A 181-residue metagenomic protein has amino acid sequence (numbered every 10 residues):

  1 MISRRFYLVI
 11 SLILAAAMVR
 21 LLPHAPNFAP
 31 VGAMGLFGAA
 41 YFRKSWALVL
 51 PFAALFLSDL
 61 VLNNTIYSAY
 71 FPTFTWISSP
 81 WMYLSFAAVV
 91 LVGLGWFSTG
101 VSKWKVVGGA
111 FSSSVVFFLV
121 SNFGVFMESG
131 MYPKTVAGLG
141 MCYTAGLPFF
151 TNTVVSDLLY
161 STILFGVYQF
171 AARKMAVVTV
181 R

Functional and structural regions predicted by a protein language model:
M1-S3, K174-R181: Short, charged juxtamembrane terminal tails flanking transmembrane helices
M1-Y41, W46-V49: Hydrophobic transmembrane alpha-helices
F6-S11, L48-V49, P80-L84, V107-F111 (+2 more regions): Hydrophobic alpha-helical transmembrane segments
I13-L22, A53-T65, S114-F123: Aromatic-anchored segments of alpha-helical transmembrane domains
M18, F37-S45, L91-G100, V167-M175: Structural signal for the C-terminal ends of transmembrane alpha-helices and the immediately following loop
V31-G35, A69-P80, L139-Y143: Non-cytosolic membrane-interface motifs at loop->transmembrane helix junctions
S68-F118: Short helix-perturbing small/polar motifs within transmembrane alpha-helices
G100-A172: Membrane-embedded alpha-helical hairpins and interfacial helices in multi-pass inner-membrane proteins
